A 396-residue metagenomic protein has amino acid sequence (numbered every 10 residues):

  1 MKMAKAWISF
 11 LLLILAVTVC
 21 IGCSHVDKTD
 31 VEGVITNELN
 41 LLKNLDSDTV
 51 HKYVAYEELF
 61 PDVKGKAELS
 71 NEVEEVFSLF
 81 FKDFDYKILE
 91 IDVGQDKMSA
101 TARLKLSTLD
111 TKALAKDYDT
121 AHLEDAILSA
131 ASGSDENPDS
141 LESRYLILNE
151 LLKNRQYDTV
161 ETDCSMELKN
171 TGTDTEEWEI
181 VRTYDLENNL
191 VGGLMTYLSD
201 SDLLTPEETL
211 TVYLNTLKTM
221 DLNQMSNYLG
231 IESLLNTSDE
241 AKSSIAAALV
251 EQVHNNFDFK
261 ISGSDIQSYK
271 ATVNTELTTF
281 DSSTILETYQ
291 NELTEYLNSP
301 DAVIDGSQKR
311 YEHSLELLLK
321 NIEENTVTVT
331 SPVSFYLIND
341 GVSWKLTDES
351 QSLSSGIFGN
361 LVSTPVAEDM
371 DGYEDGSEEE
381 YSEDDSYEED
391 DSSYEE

Functional and structural regions predicted by a protein language model:
M1-F10: Bacterial N-terminal signal peptides that target proteins for export
S9-V17: Hydrophobic helical h-region of N-terminal Sec-dependent signal peptides in bacterial secretory/periplasmic proteins
V19-G22: C-terminal motif of bacterial Sec signal peptides marking the signal peptidase cleavage site
H25-L79, D83, V191-I261, T284-L286: Core segments of small alpha/beta cavity-forming domains
V54, Y86-I88, L168, F259-I261 (+1 more regions): Fold-core signature of tandem repeat domains
N71-L151, I245-N321, D375-E396: Surface-exposed, charged secondary-structure patches
A113, T120-S201, E295-K309, E323-E374: Short beta-strand edge/turn micro-motifs at domain boundaries
L217-Q224, S268, D281, L293 (+1 more regions): Charged, low-complexity helical/coil segments in non-catalytic cytosolic or luminal regions
